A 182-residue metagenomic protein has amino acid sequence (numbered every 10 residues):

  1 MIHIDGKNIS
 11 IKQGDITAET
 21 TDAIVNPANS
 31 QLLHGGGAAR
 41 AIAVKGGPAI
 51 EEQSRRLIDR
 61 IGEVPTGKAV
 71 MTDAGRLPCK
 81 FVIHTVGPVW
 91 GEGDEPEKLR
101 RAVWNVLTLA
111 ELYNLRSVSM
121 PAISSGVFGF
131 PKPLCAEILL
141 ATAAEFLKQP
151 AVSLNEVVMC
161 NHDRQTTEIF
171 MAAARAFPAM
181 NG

Functional and structural regions predicted by a protein language model:
M1-G182: Macrodomain-like recognition of ADP-ribose-binding/processing modules
